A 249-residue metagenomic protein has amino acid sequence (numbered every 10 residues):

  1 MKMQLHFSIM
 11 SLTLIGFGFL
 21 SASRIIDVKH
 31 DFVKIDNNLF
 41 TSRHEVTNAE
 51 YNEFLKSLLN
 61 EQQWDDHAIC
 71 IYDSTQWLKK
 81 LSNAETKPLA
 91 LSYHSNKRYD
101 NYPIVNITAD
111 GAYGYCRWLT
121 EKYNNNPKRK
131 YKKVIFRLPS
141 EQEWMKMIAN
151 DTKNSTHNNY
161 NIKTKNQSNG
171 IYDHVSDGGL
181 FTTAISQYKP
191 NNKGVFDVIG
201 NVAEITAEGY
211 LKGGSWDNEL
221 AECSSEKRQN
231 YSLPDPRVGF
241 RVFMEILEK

Functional and structural regions predicted by a protein language model:
M1-H30, M147: Bacterial Sec-dependent N-terminal signal peptides
L5-F7, A207, E248: Intrinsically disordered, low-complexity segments enriched in glycine/proline and serine/threonine
R24-V28, S92-P236, I246: Functional-site microenvironments in short loops/helix caps that host divalent-cation chemistry
I25-L91, P103-G111, G200: A short glycine-rich, aromatic-capped structural motif
E61, K122, K249: Flexible, glycine-rich phosphate/dinucleotide-binding loops and adjacent beta-alpha linkers at cofactor/substrate
V242-K249: Short beta-strand-to-coil "C-cap" segments at the C-terminal boundary of structured domains/repeats, marking
